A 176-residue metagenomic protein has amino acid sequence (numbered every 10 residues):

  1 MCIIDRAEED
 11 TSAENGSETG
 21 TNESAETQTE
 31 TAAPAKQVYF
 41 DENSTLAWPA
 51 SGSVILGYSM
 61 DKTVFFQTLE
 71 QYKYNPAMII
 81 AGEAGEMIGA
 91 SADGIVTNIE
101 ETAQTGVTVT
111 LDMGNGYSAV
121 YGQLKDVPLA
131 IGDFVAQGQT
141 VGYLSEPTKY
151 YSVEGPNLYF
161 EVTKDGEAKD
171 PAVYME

Functional and structural regions predicted by a protein language model:
C2-I3: Short, small-residue-biased leader/transition segments that mark boundaries at the very start of proteins
R6-G52: Intrinsically disordered, low-complexity, Pro/Ser/Thr/Asn/Gly/Ala-rich spacer/linker segments adjacent to signal
A33-Q37, S59-G89: Short glycine/threonine/proline-enriched tight-turn/helix- or strand-capping micro-motif at secondary-structure
D41, P49-S53, F65-F66, K73-A77 (+3 more regions): Extracytoplasmic
A50-V54, G82, E86-V96, G122 (+1 more regions): Generic structural motif
A90-K125: Zn2+-dependent peptidoglycan hydrolase active-site motif and core
D133-E176: Conserved, short, structured surface segments that act as functional micro-motifs
